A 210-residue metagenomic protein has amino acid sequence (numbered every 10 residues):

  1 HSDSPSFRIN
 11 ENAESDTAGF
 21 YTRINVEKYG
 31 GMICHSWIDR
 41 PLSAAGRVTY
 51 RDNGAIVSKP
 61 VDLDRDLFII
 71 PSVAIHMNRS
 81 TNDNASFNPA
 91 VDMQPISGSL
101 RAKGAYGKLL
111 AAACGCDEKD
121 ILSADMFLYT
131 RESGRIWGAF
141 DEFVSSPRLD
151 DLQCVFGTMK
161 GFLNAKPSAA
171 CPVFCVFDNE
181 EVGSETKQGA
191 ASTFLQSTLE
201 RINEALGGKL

Functional and structural regions predicted by a protein language model:
S2-L210: N-terminal hydrophobic/helix-forming segments and targeting peptides
